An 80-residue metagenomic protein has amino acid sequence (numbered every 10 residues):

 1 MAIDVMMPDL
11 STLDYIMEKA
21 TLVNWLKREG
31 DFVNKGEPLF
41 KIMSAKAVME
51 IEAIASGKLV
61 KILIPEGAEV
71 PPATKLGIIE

Functional and structural regions predicted by a protein language model:
M1-K41, E50, S56, L63: Acidic, low-complexity mobile loops and tails
N34-E52, P71-E80: Short hydrophobic beta/alpha edge segments that flank linear recognition/processing sites
G57, I62-L76: PDZ-domain C-terminal substructure recognizer with occasional recognition of PDZ-binding tails
